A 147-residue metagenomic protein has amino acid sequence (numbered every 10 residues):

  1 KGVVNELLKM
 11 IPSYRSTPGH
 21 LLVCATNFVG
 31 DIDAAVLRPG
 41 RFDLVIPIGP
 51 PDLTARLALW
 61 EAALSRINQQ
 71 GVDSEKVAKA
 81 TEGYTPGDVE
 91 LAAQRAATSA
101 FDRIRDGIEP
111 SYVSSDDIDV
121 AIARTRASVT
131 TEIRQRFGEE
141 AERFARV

Functional and structural regions predicted by a protein language model:
K1-A80, Y84, A96: Walker A/P-loop NTP-binding motif of AAA+ ATPase domains
L21, V72-A93, F101-V147: C-terminal engagement/docking regions of AAA+ P-loop ATPases
